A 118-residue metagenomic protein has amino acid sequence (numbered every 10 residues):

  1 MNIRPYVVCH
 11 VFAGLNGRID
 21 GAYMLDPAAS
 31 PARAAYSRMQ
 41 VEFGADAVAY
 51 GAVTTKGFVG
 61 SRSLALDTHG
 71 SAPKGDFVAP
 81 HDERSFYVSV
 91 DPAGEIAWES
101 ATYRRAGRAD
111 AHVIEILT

Functional and structural regions predicted by a protein language model:
M1-A106: N-terminal nucleotide/polyanion-binding subdomain common to many enzyme families
A106-T118: Histidine/lysine/aspartate-rich catalytic loop segments that bind and position anionic ligands
